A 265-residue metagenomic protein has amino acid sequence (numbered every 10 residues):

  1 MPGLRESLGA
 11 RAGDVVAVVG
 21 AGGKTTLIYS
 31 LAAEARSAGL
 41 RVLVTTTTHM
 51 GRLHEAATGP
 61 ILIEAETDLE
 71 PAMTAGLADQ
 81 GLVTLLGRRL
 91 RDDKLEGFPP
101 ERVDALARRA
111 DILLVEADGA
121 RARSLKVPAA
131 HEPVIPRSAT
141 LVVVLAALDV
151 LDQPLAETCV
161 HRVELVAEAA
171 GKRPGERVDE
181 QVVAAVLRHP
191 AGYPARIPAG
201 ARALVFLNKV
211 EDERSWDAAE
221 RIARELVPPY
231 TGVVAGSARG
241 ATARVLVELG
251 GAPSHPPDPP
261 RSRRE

Functional and structural regions predicted by a protein language model:
L4-R36: Walker A (P-loop) phosphate-binding motif
V18, V42-T46, T84-G87, L113-G119 (+3 more regions): General beta-strand structural signal in soluble alpha/beta enzymes
A21-G23, T47-M50, D118-G119, A147-L148 (+2 more regions): Short, ordered loop/turn segments at secondary-structure junctions
A32-G87: N-terminal phosphate/diphosphate-binding loop that engages ATP/GTP or pyrophosphate donors across diverse enzyme folds
L40, M50-G51, D111, L141 (+1 more regions): N-terminal loops that bind phosphate or other acidic moieties and the adjacent beta-alpha structural core
D92-P99, V103-A107, D118-P228, L246: Conserved catalytic-core segment of NTP-binding enzymes
E225-V245: Canonical P-loop GTPase G-domain recognition
D258-R264: Short, low-complexity, charge-dense intrinsically disordered segments
